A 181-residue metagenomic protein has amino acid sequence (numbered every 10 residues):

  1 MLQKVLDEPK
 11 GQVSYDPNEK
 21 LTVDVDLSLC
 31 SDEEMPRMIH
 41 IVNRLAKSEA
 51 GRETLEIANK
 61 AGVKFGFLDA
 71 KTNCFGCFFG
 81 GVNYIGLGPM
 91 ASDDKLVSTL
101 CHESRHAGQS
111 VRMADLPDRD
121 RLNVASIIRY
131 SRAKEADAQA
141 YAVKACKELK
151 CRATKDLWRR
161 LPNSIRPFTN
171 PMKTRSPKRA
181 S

Functional and structural regions predicted by a protein language model:
M1-P9: Intrinsically disordered, low-structural-confidence terminal and linker regions
K10-G81, D93: Auxiliary, metal-adjacent structural segments of Zn-dependent hydrolase domains
E33, R37-H40, E49-E53, K95 (+4 more regions): Extracytoplasmic/secreted proteins, especially bacterial periplasmic and envelope-associated proteins
G62-K64, R121-R129, R159-R166: Acidic helix-start/capping segments at beta-turn-to-alpha-helix junctions
I85-L100: Short pre-active-site segment immediately N-terminal to the catalytic Zn-binding motif
D94, S110-A136: Post-HEXXH active-site segment of zinc metalloproteases
S98-V111: Active-site recognition of the HExxH zinc-binding catalytic motif
S131, V143, K147-S181: Long, well-structured alpha-helical subdomains associated with metal-dependent extracellular/ecto-lumenal hydrolases
